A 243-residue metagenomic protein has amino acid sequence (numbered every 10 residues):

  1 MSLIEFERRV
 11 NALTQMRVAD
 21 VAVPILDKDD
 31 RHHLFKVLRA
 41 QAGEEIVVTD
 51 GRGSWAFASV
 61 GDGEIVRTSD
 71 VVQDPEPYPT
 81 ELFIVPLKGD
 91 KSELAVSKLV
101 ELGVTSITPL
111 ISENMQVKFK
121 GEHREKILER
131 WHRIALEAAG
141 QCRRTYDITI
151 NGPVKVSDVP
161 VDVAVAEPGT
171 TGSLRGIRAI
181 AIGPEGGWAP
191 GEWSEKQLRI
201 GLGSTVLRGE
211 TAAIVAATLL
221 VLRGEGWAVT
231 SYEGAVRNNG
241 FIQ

Functional and structural regions predicted by a protein language model:
M1-Q73, A235, F241-I242: N-terminal positively charged helical leader segments and presequences
L3, Q73-D162: RNA substrate-binding interface of SAM-dependent RNA methyltransferases
P24-L26, P77-E81, S194-L202: Glycine/charged-rich beta-loop-alpha catalytic/anionic-binding loops adjacent to active sites
D70-V72, T170-T171, E185-G187, S204-R208: Short, acidic/turn-prone active-site loops that include or flank metal/cofactor- and phosphate-binding residues
F83, V165-E167, A179-I182: Structural motif
I150, V163-V165, Q197-G201: Conserved beta-strand scaffold positions in the cores of enzyme catalytic domains, especially in NTP/NDP-utilizing
R175-P190: A C-terminal functional module that forms or caps the active site or interfaces directly with catalytic machinery
P190-Q243: Structured adenosyl-cofactor binding patch, chiefly the S-adenosyl-L-methionine
